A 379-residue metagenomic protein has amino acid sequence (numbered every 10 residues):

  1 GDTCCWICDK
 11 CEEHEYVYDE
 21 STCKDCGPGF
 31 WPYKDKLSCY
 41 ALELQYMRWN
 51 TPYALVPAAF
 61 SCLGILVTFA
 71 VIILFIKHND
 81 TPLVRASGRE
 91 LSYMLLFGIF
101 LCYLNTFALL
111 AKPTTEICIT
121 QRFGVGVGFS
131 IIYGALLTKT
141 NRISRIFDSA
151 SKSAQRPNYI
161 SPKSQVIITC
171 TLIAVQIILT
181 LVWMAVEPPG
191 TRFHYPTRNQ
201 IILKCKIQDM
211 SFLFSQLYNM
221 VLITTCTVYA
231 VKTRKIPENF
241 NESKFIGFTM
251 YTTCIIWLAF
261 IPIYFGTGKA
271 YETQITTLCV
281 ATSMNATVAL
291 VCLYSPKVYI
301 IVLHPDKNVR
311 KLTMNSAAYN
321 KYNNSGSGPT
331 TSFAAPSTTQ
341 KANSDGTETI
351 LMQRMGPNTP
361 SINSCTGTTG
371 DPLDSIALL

Functional and structural regions predicted by a protein language model:
D2-D9, Y18-Q45: Short, disulfide-bonded extracellular cysteine-rich repeat modules
H14, Y18, T22, G27-G29 (+1 more regions): Classical protein tyrosine phosphatase
K34-L379: Alpha-helical multi-pass membrane domain signature
